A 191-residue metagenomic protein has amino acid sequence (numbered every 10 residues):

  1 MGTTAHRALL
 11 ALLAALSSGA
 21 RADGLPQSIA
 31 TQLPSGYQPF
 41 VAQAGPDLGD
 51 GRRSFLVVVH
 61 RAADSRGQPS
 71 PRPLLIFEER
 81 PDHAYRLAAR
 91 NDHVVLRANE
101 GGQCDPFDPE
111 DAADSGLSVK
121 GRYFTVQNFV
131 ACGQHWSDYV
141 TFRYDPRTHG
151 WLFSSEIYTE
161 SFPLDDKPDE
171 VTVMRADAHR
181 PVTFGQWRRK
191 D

Functional and structural regions predicted by a protein language model:
M1-L9: Bacterial N-terminal signal peptides that target proteins for export
A11-R21: Hydrophobic h-region of N-terminal signal peptides that target proteins for export in Gram-negative bacteria
D23-L33, F107-D191: Acidic, small-residue rich beta-repeat scaffolds with periodic aromatic anchors
Q32-V41, H93-A112, W136: Repeat-based blade/solenoid architectures
D47-H60, L117-N128: Acidic/hydrophobic-patterned starts of short beta strands in beta-sheet-rich repeat architectures
R53-F55, P69-R72, H135-V140: Short, surface-exposed coil-to-beta transition loops
A62-P69, V130-G133: Short consensus segments that form the blades of beta-propeller domains, in both extracellular/periplasmic
S65-N91, F142-R143: Beta-propeller blade repeat segments, especially FG-GAP/WD-type strand-to-loop junctions in 6- to 7-bladed propeller
